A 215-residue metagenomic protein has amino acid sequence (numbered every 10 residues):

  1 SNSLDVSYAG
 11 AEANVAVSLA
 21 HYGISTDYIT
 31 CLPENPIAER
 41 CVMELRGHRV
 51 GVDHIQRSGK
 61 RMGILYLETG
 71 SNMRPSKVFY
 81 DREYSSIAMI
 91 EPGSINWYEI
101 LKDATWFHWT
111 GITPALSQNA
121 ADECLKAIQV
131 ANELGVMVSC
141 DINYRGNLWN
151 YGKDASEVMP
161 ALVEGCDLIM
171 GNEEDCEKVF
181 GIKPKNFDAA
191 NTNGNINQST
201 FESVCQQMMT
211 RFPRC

Functional and structural regions predicted by a protein language model:
N2-A9: Short pre-catalytic strand/loop immediately N-terminal to key active-site residues, enriched for Gly-Thr
N14-S25: Alpha-helix C-terminal capping segments
A20, R46, L125, Q129-E133 (+1 more regions): Anion (oxyanion) recognition and catalysis
S25-I112: Conserved N-terminal subdomain of the carbohydrate kinase-like
T26, V52, V138-S139, M170: Hydrophobic beta-strand scaffold residues
E83, I112, N143-N147, E174-D175: Active-site beta-loop-alpha junctions enriched in small/polar residues
L134, L148-C215: Conserved phosphate/ATP/ADP-binding segment of small-molecule kinases
